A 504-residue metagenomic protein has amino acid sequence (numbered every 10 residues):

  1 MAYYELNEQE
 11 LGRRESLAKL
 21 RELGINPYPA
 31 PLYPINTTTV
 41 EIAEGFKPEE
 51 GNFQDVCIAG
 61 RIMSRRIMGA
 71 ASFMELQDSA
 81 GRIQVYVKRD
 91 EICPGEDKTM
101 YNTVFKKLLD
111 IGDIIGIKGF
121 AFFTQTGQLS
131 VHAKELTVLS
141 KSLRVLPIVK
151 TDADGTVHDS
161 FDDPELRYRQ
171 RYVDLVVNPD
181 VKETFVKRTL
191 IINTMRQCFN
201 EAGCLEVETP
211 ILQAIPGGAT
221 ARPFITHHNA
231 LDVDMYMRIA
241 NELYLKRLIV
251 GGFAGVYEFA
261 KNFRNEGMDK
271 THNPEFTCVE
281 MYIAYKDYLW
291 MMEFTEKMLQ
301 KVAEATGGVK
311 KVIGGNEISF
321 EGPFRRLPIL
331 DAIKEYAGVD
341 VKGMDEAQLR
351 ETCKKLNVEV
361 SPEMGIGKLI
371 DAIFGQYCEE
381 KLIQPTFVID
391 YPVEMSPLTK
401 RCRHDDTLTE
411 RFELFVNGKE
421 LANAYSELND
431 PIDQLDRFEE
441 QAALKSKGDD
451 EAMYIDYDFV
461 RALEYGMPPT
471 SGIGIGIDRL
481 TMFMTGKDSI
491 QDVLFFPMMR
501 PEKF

Functional and structural regions predicted by a protein language model:
M1-F504: Class II aminoacyl-tRNA synthetase catalytic cores and aaRS-like
